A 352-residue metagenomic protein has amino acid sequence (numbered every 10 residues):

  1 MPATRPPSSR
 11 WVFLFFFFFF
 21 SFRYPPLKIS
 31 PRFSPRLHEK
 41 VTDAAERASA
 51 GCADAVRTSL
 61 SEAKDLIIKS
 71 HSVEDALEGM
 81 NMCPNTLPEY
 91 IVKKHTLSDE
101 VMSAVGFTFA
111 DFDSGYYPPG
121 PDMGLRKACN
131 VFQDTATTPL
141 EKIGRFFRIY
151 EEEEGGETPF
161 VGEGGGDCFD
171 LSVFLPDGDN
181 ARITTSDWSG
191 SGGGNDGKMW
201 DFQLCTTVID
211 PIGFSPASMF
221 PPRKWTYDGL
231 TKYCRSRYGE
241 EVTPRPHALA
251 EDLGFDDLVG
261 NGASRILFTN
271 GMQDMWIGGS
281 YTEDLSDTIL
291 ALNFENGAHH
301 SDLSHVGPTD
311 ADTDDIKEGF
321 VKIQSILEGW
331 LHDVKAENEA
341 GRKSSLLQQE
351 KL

Functional and structural regions predicted by a protein language model:
P2-V12, S21-F202: Alpha/beta-hydrolase
I29-H38, P216-S218, G278-T282, L303-S304: Short, solvent-exposed loop/turn and secondary-structure capping segments
D187-D252: Small-residue-rich helix-loop
N261-I266: Short, proline-enriched alpha-helix->beta-strand connector loops that line the catalytic pocket of alpha/beta-hydrolase
F268-N270: Short beta-strand/loop motif that positions the catalytic acidic residue of the alpha/beta-hydrolase fold
Q273-I277: Acidic catalytic loop of the alpha/beta-hydrolase fold
S286-D310: Catalytic histidine neighborhood in serine/cysteine hydrolases with alpha/beta-hydrolase-type architecture
V306-L346: Catalytic active-site module of serine/aspartate enzymes centered on a nucleophile-bearing elbow/loop
